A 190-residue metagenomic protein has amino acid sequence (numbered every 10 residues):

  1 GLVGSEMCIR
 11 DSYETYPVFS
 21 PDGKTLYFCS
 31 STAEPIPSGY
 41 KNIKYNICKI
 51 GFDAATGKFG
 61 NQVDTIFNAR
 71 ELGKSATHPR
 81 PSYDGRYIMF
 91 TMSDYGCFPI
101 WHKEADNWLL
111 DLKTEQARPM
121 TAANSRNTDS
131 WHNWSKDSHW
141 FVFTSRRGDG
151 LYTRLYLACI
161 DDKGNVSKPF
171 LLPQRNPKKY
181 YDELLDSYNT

Functional and structural regions predicted by a protein language model:
G1-G4, C8-I9: Single conserved hydrophobic/aromatic residue that forms the stacking wall/gate of nucleotide- or nucleobase-binding
R10-Y13, F28-G51, A55, F67-S75 (+3 more regions): A flexible loop/linker signature enriched in serine peptidases of the S9 family
P17, I50, P79, W108-L110 (+2 more regions): A residue-level detector for well-ordered beta-strand positions
S20-D22, S82, S135: Structural WD40 beta-propeller signal
G23-L26, G85-I88, F141: Hydrophobic beta-strand positions that form the internal "hydrophobic ladder" of WD40/Gbeta-like beta-propeller blades
I50-F59, A158-N165: Short loop/turn segments immediately following beta-strands, especially the blade-tip and inter-blade linker loops
F67-H78, A117-K136, S167-D186: Conserved blade-ending motifs and adjacent loop-strand segments that build the rim/top face of beta-propeller domains
S145-T190: Blade-level signature of beta-propeller repeat domains, shared across WD40, Kelch, NHL, RCC1 and BNR/Asp-box propellers
